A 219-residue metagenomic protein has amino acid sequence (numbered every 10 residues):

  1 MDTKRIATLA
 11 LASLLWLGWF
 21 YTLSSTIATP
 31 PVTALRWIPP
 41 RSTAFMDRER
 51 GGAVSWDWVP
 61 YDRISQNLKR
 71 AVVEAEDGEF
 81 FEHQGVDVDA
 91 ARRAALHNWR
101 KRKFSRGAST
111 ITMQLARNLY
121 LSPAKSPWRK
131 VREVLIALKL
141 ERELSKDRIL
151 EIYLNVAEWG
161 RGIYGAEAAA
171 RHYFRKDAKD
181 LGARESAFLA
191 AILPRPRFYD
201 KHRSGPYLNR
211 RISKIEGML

Functional and structural regions predicted by a protein language model:
D2-L219: Juxtamembrane regions of bacterial inner-membrane/periplasmic proteins, predominantly the peptidoglycan biogenesis
